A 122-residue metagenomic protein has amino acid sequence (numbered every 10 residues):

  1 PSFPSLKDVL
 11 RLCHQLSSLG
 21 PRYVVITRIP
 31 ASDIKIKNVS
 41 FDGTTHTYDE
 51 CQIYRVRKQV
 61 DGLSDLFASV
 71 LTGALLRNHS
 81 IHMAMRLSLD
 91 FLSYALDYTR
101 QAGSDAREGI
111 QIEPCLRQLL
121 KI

Functional and structural regions predicted by a protein language model:
P1-T47: Conserved phosphate/ATP/ADP-binding segment of small-molecule kinases
T27, S64, A84: Residue-level signal for inorganic ion chemistry
R28-S32, I53-R57, L89-S93: Glycine-rich beta-alpha junction loops
T47-G62: Short pre-catalytic strand/loop immediately N-terminal to key active-site residues, enriched for Gly-Thr
T47-Y48, A74-S88: Phosphate-handling active-site elements
K58-I81: Short, small-residue alpha-helix embedded
H82-I122: Charged C-terminal helix
